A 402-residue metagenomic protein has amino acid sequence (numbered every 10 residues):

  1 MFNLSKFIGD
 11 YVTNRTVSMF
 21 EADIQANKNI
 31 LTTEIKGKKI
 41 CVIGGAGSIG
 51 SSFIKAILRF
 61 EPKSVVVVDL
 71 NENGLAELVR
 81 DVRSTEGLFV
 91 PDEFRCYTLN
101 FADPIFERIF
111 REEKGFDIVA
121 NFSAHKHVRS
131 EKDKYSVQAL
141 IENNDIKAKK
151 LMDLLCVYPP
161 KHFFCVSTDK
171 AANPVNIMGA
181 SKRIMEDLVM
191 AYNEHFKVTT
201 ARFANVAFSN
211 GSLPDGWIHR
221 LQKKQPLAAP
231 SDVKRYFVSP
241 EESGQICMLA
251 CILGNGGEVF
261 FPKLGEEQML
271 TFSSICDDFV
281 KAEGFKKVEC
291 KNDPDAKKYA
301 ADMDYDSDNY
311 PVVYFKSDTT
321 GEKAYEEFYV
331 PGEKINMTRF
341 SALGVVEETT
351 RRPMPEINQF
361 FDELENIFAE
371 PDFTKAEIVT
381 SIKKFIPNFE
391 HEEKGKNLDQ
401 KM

Functional and structural regions predicted by a protein language model:
M1-K39, P387-K401: Non-catalytic terminal and boundary segments that flank Rossmann-like NAD(P)-dependent oxidoreductase
I30, V189-M402: Strand-loop microenvironment adjacent to phosphate/nucleotide-handling motifs in alpha/beta enzyme folds
I40-F60: N-terminal Rossmann NAD(P)H-binding glycine-rich loop of SDR-like oxidoreductase domains
I43, V68, V119-S123, F163-T168 (+1 more regions): SDR active-site strand-loop-helix element
A56-V67, R83, F89-V90, L99-E142: NAD(P)H-binding glycine-rich loop region in Rossmannoid oxidoreductase-like domains and their noncatalytic homologs
D69-G74: Helix N-cap at the beta1-alpha1 junction of Rossmann-like dinucleotide-binding domains, i.e., the first residues
C96, L140, V198-A201: Hydrophobic/aromatic anchor residues within beta-strands of the central parallel beta-sheet of Rossmann-like
N121, H125-E142, I146-R183, A191: Conserved Rossmann-fold NAD(P)-dependent oxidoreductase catalytic core, especially the SDR/UDP-sugar
